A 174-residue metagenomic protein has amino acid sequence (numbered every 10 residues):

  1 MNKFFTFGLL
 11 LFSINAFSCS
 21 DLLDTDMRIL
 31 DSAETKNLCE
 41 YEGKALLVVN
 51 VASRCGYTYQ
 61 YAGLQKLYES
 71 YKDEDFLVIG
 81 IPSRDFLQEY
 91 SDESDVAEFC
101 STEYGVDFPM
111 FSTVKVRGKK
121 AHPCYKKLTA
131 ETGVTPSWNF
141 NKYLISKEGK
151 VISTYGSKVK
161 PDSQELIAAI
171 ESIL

Functional and structural regions predicted by a protein language model:
F4-I14: Sec-dependent N-terminal signal peptides
F17-C39: N-terminal "domain-start" segment that seeds a small globular fold
D24-D26, S112, L174: Terminal helix/beta-alpha structural elements that buttress the NAD(P)+-binding lobe
E42-L46, K72-L77, Y104-P109, N139-F140 (+1 more regions): Loop/turn elements at helix/coil->beta-strand transitions in domains of secreted/extracellular proteins
N50-R54: Amphipathic alpha-helical repeat scaffolds
Y57-A121: Structural microenvironment flanking redox-active thiols in thiol-disulfide oxidoreductases
P123-K126, A130-L174: Thiol-/selenol-based redox modules, centered on thioredoxin-like and closely related oxidoreductase domains
